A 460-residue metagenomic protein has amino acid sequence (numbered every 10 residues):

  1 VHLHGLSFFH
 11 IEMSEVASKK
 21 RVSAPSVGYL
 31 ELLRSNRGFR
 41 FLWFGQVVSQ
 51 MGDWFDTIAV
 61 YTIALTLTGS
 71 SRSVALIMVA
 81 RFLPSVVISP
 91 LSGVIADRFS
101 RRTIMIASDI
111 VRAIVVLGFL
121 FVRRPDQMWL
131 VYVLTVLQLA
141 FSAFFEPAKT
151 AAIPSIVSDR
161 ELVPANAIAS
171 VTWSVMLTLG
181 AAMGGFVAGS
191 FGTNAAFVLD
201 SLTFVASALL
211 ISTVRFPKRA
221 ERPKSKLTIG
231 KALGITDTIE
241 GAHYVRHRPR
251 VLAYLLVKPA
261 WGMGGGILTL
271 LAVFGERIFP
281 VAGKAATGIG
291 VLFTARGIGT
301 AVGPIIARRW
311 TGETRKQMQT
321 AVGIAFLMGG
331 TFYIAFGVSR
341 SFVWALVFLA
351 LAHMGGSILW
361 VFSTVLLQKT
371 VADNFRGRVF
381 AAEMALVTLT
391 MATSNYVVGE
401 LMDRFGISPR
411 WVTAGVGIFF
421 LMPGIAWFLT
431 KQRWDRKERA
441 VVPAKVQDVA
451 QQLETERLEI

Functional and structural regions predicted by a protein language model:
L3-E454, L458-I460: Alpha-helical transmembrane-bundle signature of multi-pass membrane transport and export proteins
